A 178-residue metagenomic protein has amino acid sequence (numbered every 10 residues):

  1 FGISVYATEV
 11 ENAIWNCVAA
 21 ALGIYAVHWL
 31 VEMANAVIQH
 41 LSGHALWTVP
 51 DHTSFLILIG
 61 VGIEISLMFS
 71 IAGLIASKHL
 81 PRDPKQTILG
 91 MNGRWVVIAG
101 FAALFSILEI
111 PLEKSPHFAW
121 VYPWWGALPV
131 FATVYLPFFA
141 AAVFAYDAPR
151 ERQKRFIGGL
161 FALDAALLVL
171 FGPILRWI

Functional and structural regions predicted by a protein language model:
F1-I178: Aromatic-rich, lipid-facing transmembrane alpha helices and their immediate juxtamembrane interface loops in integral
